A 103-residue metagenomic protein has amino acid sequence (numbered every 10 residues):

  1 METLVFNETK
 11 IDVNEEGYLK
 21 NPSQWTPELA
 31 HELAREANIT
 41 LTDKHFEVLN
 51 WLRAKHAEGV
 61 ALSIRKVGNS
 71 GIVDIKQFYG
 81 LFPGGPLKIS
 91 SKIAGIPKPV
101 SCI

Functional and structural regions predicted by a protein language model:
L4-R35: N-terminal first-folded block
T9-V13, N38-T40, A61, I72: A broad, low-specificity signal for short, low-complexity segments enriched in glycine/proline and polar/charged
V13, I64-I103: Helix-rich interaction surfaces within compact, conserved domain-sized segments that mediate assembly or partner
K20, A30-G59, I64-K66, P83 (+1 more regions): Metallocofactor- and cofactor-centric catalytic cores in central/energy metabolism, strongly enriched
